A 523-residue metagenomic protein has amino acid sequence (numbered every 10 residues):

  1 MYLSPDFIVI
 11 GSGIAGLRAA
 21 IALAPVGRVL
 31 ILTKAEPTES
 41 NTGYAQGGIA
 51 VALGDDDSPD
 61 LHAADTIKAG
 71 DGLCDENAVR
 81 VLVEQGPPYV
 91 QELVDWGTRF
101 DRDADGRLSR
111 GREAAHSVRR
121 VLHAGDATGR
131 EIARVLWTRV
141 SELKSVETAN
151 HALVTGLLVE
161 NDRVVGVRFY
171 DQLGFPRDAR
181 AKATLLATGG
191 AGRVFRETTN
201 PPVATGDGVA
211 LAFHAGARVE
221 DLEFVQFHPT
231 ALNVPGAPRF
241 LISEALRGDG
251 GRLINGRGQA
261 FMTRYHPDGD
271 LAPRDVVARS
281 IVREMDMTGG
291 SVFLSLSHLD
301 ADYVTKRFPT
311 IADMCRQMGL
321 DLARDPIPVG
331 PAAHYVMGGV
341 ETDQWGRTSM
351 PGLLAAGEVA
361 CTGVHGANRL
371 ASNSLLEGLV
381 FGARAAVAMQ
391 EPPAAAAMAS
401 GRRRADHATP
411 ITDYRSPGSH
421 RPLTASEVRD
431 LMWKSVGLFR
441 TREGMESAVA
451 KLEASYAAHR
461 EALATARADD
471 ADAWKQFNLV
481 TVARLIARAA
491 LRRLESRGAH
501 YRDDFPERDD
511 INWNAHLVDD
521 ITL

Functional and structural regions predicted by a protein language model:
M1-P5, A22, R28, E36-T38 (+9 more regions): Glycine- and aromatic-enriched mobile tails/lids
F7-I31: N-terminal Rossmann-like FAD-binding beta1-loop-alpha1 element of flavoenzymes
A35-I67, D71, A237-F240: Conserved N-terminal glycine-rich FAD pyrophosphate-binding loop of Rossmann-like flavoproteins
P37, L211, A217-I327, A388-P392 (+1 more regions): An anion/pyrophosphate-binding glycine-rich loop and adjacent beta-alpha core in soluble alpha-beta enzymes
C74-P87, R120-T138, A149, T198-G206 (+4 more regions): Short beta-strand to alpha-helix junction loop
D95-F175, R180, A187, R196 (+1 more regions): Conserved redox-cofactor binding core of oxidoreductases
G156-D178, L320-V364, L370: FAD-site-proximal beta/loop scaffold in flavoenzymes
A183-F240, N373-R384: Glycine-rich loop(s) and the adjacent beta-strand/alpha-helix scaffold that form part
